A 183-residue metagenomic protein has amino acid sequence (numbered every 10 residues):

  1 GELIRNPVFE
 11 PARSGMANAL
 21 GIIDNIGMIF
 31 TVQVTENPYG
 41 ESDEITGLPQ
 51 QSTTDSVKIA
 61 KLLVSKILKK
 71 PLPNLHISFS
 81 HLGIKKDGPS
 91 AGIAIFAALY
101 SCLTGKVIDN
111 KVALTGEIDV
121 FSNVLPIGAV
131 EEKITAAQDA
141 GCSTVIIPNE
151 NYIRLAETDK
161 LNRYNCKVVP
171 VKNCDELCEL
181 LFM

Functional and structural regions predicted by a protein language model:
L3-M183: Peripheral, non-AAA+ core regions of ATP-driven protein-machinery
